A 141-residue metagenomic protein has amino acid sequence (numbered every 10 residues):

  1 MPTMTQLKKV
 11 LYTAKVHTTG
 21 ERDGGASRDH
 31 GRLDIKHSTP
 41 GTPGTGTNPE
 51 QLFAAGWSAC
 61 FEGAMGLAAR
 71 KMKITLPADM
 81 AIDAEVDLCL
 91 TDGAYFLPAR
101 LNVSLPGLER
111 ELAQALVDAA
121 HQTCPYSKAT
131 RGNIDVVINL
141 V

Functional and structural regions predicted by a protein language model:
P2-A55, E62-V141: Extended beta-strand/beta-hairpin segments
